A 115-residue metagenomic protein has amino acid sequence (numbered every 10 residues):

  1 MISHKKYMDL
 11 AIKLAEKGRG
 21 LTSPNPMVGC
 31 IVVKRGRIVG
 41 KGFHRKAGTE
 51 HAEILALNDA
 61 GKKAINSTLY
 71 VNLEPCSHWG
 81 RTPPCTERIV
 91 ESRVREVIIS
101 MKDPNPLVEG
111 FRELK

Functional and structural regions predicted by a protein language model:
M1-H4, E50: Flexible, glycine- and charge-enriched loops at secondary-structure boundaries
S3, M27-V28, R88: Short, flexible segments with low predicted structural confidence
S3-S23: Short, basic/aromatic recognition patches
A11, G29, C76: Residue-level signal for inorganic ion chemistry
K17-G18, P24, H44, A64: Generic detector of short alpha-helix boundary/capping microenvironments and adjacent low-complexity segments
T22-G36: N-terminal glycine-rich anion-binding loops that anchor highly charged ligand groups
V32-K115: Zn2+-dependent cytidine deaminase-like catalytic core
